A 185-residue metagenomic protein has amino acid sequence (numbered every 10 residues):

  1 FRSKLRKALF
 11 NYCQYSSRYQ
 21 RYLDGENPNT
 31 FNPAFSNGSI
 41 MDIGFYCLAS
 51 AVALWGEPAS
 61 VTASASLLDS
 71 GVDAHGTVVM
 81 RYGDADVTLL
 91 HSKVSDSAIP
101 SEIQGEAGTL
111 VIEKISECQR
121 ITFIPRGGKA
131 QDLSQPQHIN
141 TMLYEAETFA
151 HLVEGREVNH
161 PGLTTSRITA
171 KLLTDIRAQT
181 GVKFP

Functional and structural regions predicted by a protein language model:
F1-P58: Predominantly a Rossmann-like dinucleotide-binding segment in NAD(P)-dependent oxidoreductases
L9-Q14, A65-L67, T165: A general secondary-structure junction signal
C13, I115, P136-M142: Short coil/turn segments
A34-M41, Q131-N140: A short glycine-threonine-serine/GTX helix/turn-capping micro-motif
I43-C118, P136, E147-R156: Contiguous beta-strand/loop segments that form the cofactor/metal-binding neighborhood of enzyme cores
A107, G127-K129: Solvent-exposed strand-loop boundary residues in beta-sheet-rich modules
T148-P185: C-terminal helix-rich "cap/oligomerization" subdomain common to oxidoreductases
